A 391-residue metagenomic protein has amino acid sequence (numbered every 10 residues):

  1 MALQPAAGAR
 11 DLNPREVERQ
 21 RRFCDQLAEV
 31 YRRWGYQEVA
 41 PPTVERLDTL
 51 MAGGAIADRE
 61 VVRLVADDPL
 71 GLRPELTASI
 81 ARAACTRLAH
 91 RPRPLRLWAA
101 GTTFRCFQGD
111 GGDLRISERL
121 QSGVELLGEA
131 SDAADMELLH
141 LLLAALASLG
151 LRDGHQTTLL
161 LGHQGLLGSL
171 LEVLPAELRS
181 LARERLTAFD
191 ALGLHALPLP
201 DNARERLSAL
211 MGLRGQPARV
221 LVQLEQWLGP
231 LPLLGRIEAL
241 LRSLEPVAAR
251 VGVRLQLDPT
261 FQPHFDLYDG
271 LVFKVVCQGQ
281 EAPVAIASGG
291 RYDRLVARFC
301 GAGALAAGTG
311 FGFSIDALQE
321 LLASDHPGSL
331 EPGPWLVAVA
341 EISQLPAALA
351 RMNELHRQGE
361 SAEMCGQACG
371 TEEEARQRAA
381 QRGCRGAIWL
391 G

Functional and structural regions predicted by a protein language model:
M1-A78, M136: TRNA-binding/sensing appendages of the translation machinery
R22-W34, R46, S79-H90, R96-R152 (+1 more regions): Positively charged, Gly/Ser-enriched RNA/tRNA-binding surfaces
P41-R59, T158, G162-S169, F261-D269 (+1 more regions): Beta-rich nucleic-acid/ligand-interaction surfaces
R59-D67, L174-A203: Acidic, His- and aromatic-enriched active-site or binding-groove loops in soluble protein domains that engage sugars
P69, T158-L159, G310: A residue-level structural signature of the nucleotidyltransferase/glycosyltransferase Rossmann-like core
E75, R93, L97-A99, F107 (+3 more regions): RNA-interacting cores
A130, A134, H155, L160-L161 (+3 more regions): Cap/lid and interdomain-hinge subdomains that line or gate substrate/regulatory clefts in soluble alpha/beta enzymes
L141-A147, G165-L174: Hydrophobic mid-domain F-helix/FG-region of cytochrome P450s
